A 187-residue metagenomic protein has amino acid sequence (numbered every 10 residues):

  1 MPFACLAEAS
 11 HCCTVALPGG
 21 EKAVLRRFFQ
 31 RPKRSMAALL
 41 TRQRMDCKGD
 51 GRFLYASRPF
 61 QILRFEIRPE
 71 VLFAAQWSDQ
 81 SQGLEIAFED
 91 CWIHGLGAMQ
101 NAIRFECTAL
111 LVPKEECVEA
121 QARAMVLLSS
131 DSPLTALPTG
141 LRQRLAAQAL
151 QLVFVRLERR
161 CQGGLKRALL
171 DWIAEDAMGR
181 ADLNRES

Functional and structural regions predicted by a protein language model:
M1-I62: Hydrophobic ligand-binding cavity/cleft-lining segments
T14-P18, R58-F60, Q76-S78, V112-K114 (+1 more regions): Solvent-exposed residues in well-ordered beta-strands and their adjoining turns, especially edge/terminal strands
V24-R26, F73, A122: Hydrophobic pocket/interface hotspot
D50-F60, A87-I93, M125-L127: Generic short beta-strand segments
E66-C117: Hydrophobic-ligand binding "helix-grip"
G97-A147: Beta-strand/loop substructures that line and gate deep hydrophobic ligand-binding cavities in soluble
P138-L183: A conserved amphipathic terminal alpha-helix motif
